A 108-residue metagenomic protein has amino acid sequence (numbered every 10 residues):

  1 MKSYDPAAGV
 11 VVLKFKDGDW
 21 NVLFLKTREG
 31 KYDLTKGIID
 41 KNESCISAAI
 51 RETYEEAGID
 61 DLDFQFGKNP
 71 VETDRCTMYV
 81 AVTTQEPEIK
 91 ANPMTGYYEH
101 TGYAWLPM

Functional and structural regions predicted by a protein language model:
M1-L34: N-terminal strand-loop-strand
G37-M108: Unchanged
